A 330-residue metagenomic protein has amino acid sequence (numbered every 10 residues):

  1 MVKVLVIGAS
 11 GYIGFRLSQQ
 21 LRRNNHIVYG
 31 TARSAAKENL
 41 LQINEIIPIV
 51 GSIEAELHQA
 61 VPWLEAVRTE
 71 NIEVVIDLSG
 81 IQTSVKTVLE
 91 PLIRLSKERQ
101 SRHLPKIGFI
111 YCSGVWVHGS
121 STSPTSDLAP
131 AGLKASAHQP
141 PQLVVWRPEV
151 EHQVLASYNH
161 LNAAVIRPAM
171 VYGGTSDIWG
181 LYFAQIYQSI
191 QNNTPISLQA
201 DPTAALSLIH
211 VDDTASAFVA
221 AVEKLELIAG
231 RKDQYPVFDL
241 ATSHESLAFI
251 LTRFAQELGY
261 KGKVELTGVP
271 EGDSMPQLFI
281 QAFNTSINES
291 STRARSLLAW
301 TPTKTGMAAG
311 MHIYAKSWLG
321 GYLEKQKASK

Functional and structural regions predicted by a protein language model:
V2-H26: N-terminal Rossmann NAD(P)H-binding glycine-rich loop of SDR-like oxidoreductase domains
R33-S101: NAD(P)H-binding glycine-rich loop region in Rossmannoid oxidoreductase-like domains and their noncatalytic homologs
G51-E54, L278-K330: C-terminal amphipathic/interface module of NAD(P)-dependent oxidoreductases and related NAD-binding regulators
E90-V145, A164: Conserved Rossmann-fold NAD(P)-dependent oxidoreductase catalytic core, especially the SDR/UDP-sugar
S157, L161-A205: NAD(P)-dependent short-chain dehydrogenase/reductase
I186-L198, A205-F238: Alpha-helical substrate-binding/gating segment
T214, F218, L240, I250 (+2 more regions): Non-catalytic, hydrophobic alpha-helical segments
A217-L278, G320, E324-K330: Mid/C-terminal beta-alpha module of Rossmann-like enzyme folds, strongest in SDR-family dehydrogenases/epimerases
